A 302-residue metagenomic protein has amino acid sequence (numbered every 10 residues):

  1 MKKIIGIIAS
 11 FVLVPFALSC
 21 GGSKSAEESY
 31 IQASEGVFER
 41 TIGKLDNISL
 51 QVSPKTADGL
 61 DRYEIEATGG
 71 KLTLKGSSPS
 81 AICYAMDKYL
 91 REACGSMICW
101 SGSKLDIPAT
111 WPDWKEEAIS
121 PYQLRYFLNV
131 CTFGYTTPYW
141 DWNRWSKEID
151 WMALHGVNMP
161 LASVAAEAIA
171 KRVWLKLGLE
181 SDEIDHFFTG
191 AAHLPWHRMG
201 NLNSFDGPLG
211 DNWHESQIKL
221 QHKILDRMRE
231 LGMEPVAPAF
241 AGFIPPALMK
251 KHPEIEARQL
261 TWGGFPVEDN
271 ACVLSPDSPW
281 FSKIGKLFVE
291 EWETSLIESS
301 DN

Functional and structural regions predicted by a protein language model:
M1-E28: Bacterial Sec-dependent N-terminal signal peptides
K2, S96-W100, V157-A162: Short secondary-structure capping/junction motifs at helix and strand boundaries
S10, V14, S19, A33 (+10 more regions): Generic signature of intrinsically disordered, low-complexity segments enriched in small/polar residues
V14-A17, K44-N47, G95, E234 (+1 more regions): Intrinsically disordered or highly flexible coil/loop and linker segments, enriched in small and charged/polar residues
G21-Y122: Contiguous, structured surface segment used for ligand recognition
S53-G59, T68-K75, P79, K104 (+1 more regions): Aromatic-lined carbohydrate-binding surfaces of glycoside hydrolases
